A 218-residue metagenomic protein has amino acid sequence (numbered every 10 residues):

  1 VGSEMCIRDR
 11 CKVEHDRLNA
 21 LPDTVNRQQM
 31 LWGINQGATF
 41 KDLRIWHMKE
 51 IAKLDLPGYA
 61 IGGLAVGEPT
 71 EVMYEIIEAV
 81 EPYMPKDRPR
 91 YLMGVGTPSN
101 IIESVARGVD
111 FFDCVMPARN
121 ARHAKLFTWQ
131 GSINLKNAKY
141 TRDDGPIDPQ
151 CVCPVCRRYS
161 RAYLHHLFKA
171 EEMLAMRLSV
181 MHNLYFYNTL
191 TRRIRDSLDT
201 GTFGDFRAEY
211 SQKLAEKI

Functional and structural regions predicted by a protein language model:
V1-I7: Short, small-residue-biased leader/transition segments that mark boundaries at the very start of proteins
E4, F112, C151-P154: Secreted/extracellular small peptides and ectodomain modules produced from precursors
C11-L18, W46: Acidic/glycine-rich phosphate/pyrophosphate-binding loops and surrounding catalytic core that coordinate Mg2+
V13, L54, A79-P82, H166 (+1 more regions): Residue-level signal for well-ordered alpha-helical scaffold segments within enzymatic catalytic domains
H15-R27, R88, I194-F206: Surface-exposed helix-capping loop/turn segments at secondary-structure junctions
L21, N26-I147: Glycine-rich phosphate/ribose-binding loops and adjacent secondary-structure elements that form binding surfaces
D148-I218: C-terminal extensions of enzymes
